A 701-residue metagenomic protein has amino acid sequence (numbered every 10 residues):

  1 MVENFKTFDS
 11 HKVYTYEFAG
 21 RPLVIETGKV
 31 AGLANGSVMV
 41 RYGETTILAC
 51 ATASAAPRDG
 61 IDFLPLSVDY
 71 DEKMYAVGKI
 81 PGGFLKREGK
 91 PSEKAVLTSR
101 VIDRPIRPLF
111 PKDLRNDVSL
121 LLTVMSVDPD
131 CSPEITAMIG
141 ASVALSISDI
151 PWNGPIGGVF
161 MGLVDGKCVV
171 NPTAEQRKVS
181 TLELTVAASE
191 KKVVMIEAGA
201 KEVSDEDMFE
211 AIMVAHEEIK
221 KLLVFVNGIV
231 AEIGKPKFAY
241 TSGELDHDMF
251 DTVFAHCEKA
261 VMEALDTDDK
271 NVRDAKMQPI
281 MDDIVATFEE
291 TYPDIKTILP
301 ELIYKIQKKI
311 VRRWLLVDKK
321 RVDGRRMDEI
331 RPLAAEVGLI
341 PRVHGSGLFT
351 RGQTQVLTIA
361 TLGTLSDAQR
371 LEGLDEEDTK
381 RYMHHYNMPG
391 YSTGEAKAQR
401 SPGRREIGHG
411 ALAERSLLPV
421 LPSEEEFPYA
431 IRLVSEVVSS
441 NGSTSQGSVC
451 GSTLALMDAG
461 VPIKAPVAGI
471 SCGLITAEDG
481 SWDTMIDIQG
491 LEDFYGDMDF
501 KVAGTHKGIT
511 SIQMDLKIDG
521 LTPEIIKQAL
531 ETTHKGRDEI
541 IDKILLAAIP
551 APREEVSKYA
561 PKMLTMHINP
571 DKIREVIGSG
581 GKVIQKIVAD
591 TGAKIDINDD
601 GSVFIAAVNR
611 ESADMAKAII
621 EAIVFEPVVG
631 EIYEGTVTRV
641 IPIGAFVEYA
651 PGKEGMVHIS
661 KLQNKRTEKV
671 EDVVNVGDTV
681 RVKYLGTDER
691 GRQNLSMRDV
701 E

Functional and structural regions predicted by a protein language model:
V2-S54, T241-E376, P561-E575, V583 (+1 more regions): Extended amphipathic alpha-helical scaffolds
V2-Y14, F18-R21, N35, T46 (+10 more regions): Alpha/propeptide regions of enzymes that mature by internal proteolysis
P22, A34-S119, V124-S126, C131 (+5 more regions): Glycine-rich, flexible beta-strand/loop modules in the N-terminal catalytic cores of phosphate-handling
G36-V38, C131-D149, V337-A360, N441-V461 (+1 more regions): Conserved phosphate/anionic-ligand binding catalytic regions in large, soluble enzymes, centered on
R104-K112, I147, L339, T364-D367 (+13 more regions): Conserved helix-loop functional segments at active or binding sites
K112-V118, N153-P155, L222-Y240, N271-V272 (+6 more regions): Flexible, glycine/charged-enriched surface loops at secondary-structure junctions
D149-L265, L456-E554: Mobile "lid/hinge" segments at catalytic clefts and subdomain interfaces of large enzymes
Y559-T565, P570-E701: Single-stranded RNA-binding regions, centering on S1/OB-family and related RNA-binding modules
